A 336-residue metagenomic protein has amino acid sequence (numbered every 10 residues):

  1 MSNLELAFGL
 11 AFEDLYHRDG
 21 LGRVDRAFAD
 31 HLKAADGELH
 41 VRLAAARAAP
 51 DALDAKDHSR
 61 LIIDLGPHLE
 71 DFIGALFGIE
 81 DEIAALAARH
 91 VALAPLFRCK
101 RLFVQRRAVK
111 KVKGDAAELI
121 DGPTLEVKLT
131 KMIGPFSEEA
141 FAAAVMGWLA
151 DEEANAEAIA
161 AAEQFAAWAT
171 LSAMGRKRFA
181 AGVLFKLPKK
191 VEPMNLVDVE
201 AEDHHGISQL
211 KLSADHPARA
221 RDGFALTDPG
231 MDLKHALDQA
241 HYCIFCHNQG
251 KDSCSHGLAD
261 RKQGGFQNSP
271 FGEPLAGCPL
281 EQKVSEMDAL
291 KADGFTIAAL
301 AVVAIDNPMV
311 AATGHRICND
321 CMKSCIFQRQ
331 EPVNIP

Functional and structural regions predicted by a protein language model:
S2-P336: Ferredoxin-type iron-sulfur electron-transfer modules and their immediate structural context
